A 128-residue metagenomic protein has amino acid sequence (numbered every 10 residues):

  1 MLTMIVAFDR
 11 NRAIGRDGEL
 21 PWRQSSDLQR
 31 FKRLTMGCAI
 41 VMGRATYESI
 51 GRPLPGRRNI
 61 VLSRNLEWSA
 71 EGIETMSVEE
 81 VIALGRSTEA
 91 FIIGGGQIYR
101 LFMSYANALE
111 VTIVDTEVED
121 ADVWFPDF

Functional and structural regions predicted by a protein language model:
M1-F128: Enzymes that bind and transform nitrogen-containing heteroaromatic metabolites
